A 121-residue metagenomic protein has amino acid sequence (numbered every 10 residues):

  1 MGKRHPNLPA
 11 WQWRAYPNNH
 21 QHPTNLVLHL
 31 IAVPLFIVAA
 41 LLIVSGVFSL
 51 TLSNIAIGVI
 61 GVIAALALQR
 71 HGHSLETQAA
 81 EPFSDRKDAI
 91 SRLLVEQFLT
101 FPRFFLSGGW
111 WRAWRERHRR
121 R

Functional and structural regions predicted by a protein language model:
G2-A15, Q78-R121: Membrane-proximal soluble regions of multi-pass membrane proteins
L8-P34: Membrane interfacial helix-start motif at the N-side
N19-L28, S74-K87: Interhelical loop and helix-boundary elements at the membrane-water interface of polytopic inner-membrane proteins
L30-L42, R103: Core segments of transmembrane alpha-helices that mediate helix-helix packing or line hydrophobic substrate/ligand
A39-S49, Q69-L75: Membrane-helix exit/interface motif
S49-G61: Hydrophobic alpha-helical transmembrane segments
V62-T77, F104, G109: Transmembrane alpha-helical segments that form the membrane-embedded catalytic/substrate-channel core of multi-pass
